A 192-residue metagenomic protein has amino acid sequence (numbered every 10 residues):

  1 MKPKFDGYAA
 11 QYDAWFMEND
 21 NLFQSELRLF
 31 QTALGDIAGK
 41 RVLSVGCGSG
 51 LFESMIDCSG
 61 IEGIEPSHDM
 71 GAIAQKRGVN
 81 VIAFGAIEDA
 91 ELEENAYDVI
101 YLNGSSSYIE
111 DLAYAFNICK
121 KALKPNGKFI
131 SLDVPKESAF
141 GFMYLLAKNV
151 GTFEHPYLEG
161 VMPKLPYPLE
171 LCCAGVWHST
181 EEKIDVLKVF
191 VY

Functional and structural regions predicted by a protein language model:
M1-I37, L51-M55, M70-I73: Conserved class I S-adenosyl-L-methionine
G39-G48: Conserved class I S-adenosyl-L-methionine
G48-D89: Class I SAM-dependent methyltransferase SAM/SAH-binding core
A90-I100: A short acidic, Gly/Pro-enriched loop at the edge of an enzyme's catalytic core that lines a small-molecule cofactor
V99-L112: A short SAM/SAH-binding and catalytic strip from SAM-dependent methyltransferases
A113-P125: A short glycine-rich, Lys/Arg-flanked "PGG" loop and its adjoining helix->strand segment in the class I
I130-E159: Conserved class I S-adenosyl-L-methionine
M162, L171-F190: Short alpha-helix
